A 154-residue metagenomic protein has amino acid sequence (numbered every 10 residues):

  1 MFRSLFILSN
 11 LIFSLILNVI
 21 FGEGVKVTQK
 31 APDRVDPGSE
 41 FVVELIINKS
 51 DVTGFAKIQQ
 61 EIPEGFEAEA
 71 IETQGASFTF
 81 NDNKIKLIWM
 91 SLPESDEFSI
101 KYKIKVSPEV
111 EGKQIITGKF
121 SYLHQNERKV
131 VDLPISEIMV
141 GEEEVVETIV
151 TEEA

Functional and structural regions predicted by a protein language model:
L8-N18: Bacterial N-terminal signal peptides
I20-V35, P63-F66, F78-F80: Low-complexity, acidic Ser/Thr/Pro/Gly-rich terminal tails and inter-domain linkers that flank the onset of structured
P32, A56-E69, S107: Proline-anchored loop/turn motifs at beta-strand termini and strand-loop-strand connectors
D33-G54: Short beta-strand elements of extracellular/lumenal beta-sandwich folds
S50, L92-S95, K105-G112: Short, surface-exposed loop/turn segments at beta-strand-coil junctions that are enriched for proline with nearby
S77-K101: Extracellular adhesion/glycan-binding regions together with long Ser/Thr- and acidic-residue-rich low-complexity tracts
K105-I135: Serine/threonine-enriched low-complexity regions used as flexible
V131-A154: Pro/Ala/Gly-rich low-complexity, hydrophilic intrinsically disordered segments
